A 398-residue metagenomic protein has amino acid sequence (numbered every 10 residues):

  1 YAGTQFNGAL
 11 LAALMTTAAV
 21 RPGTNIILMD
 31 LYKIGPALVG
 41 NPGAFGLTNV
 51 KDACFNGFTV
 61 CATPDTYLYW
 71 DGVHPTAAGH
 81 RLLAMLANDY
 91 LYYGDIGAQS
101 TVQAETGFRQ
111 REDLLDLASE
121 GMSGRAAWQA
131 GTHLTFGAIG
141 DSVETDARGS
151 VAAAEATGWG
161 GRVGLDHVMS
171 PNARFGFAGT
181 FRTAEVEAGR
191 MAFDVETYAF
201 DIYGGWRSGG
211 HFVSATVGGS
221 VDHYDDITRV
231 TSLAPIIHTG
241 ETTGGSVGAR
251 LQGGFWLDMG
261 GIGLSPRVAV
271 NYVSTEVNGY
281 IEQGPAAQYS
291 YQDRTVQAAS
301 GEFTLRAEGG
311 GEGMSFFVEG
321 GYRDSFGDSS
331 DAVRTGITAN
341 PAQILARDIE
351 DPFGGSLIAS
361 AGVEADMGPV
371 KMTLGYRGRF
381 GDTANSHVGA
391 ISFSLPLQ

Functional and structural regions predicted by a protein language model:
Y1, G23-V73: Mobile gating loops/cap/lid regions near enzyme active sites that modulate substrate access
Y1-P42, A87, Y289-E302: Extracytoplasmic, non-cytosolic globular domains
A9, L82, L86, Q252 (+1 more regions): Alpha-helical scaffold segments in soluble metabolic enzymes
A13-V20, Y90-G94, W256-M259, G310-G311: Change "in soluble alpha/beta enzymes" to "in soluble alpha/beta proteins
M29-I34, V73, L86, I139 (+2 more regions): Active-site-proximal beta-strand/loop segments in catalytic clefts of secreted hydrolases
G57, T66-D166, G244, L397-Q398: Outer-membrane translocation/initiation segment of Type V secreted surface proteins
H133-Q398: Membrane translocator/pore-forming domains, dominated by Gram-negative outer-membrane beta-barrels
